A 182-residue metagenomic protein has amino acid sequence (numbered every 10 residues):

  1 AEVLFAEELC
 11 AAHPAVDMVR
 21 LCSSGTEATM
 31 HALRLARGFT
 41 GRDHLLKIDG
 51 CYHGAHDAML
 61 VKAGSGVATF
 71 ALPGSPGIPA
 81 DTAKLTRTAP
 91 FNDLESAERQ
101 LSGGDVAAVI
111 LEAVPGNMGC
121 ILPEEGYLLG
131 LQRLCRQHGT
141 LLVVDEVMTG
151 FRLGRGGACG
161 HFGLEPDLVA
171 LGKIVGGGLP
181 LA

Functional and structural regions predicted by a protein language model:
A1, R20-T26, D49-Y52, M148 (+1 more regions): Active-site nucleophile and cofactor-binding loops and adjacent substrate-binding regions of central metabolic enzymes
A1-R42: Glycine-rich loop-to-alpha-helix module at the N-terminal edge of alpha/beta enzyme cores
H31-R34, H56-G64, C120-I121, R152-G157 (+1 more regions): Short acidic, glycine/serine/threonine-rich loops at helix termini
G38-L60: Conserved PLP-anchoring active-site segment centered on the Schiff-base-forming lysine
H53-P115, L122: PLP-dependent aminotransferase-class I/II
G103, I121-G154: Catalytic PLP-binding core of fold-type I/II PLP enzymes
G163-A182: Active-site PLP attachment segment
